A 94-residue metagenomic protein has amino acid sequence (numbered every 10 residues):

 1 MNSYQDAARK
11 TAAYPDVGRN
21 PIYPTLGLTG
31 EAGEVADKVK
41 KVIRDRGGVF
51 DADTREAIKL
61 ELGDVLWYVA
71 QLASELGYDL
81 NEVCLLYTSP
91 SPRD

Functional and structural regions predicted by a protein language model:
M1-R44: Extended low-complexity intrinsically disordered regions
G18, F50, E75: Alpha-helical and His/Cys-centered functional microenvironments
L26-A32, T54-C84: An amphipathic alpha-helical micro-motif enriched in hydrophobic residues with embedded/adjacent acidic residues
K38, L72-E75, S91: Active-site catalytic microenvironments for nucleophilic, acid-base chemistry
K40-E56: Acidic interhelical loop/turn segments
Y87-D94: Conserved small/polar residues in nucleotide/adenosyl-binding loops
